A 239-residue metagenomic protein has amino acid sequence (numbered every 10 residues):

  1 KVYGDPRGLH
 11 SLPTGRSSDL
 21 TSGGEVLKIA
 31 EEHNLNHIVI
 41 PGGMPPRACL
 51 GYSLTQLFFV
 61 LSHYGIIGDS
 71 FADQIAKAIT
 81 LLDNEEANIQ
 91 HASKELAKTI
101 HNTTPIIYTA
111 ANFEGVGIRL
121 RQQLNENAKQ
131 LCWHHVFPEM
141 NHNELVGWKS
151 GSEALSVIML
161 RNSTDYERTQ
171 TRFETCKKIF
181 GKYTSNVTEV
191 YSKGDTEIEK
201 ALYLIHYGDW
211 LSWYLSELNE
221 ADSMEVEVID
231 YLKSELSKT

Functional and structural regions predicted by a protein language model:
K1, R16-A87, K98, N162-E167 (+1 more regions): Glycine-rich phosphate-binding loops that contact phosphosugars or nucleotide phosphates
K1-G15: Positively charged, low-complexity/disordered segments
S18-L20, N36-I38, I106-Y108, W133 (+2 more regions): Hydrophobic/aromatic beta-strand patches that form the interior of the parallel beta-sheet core in alpha/beta enzyme
V60-F71, K129, S212-E225: Short helix-capping/linker segments at secondary-structure and domain boundaries
S62-L155, K238-T239: Active-site phosphate/pyrophosphate-binding segments
V146, G151-E227: C-terminal active-site/capping subdomain that shapes the small-molecule cofactor and substrate pocket of enzyme
D222-T239: Short, small/acidic-rich helices and loops at N termini and domain boundaries of DNA replication/processing enzymes
